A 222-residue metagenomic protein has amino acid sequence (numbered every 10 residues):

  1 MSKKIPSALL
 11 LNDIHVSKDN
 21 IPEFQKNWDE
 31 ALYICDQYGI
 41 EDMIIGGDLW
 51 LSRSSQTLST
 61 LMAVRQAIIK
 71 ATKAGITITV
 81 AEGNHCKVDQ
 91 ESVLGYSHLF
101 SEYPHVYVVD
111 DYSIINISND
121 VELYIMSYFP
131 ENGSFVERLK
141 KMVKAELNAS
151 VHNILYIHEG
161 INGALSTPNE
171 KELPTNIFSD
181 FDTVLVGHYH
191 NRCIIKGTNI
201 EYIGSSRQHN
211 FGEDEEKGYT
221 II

Functional and structural regions predicted by a protein language model:
S2-S7, I14-N116, I177, F181: Core catalytic region of metal-dependent phosphoesterases/phosphodiesterases, especially metallo-beta-lactamase-like
I5-A8, D120-L123, Y219: A residue-level signal for beta-strand positions that form part of recognition/binding surfaces within mature
A8-L10, I44, I125, I154-H158 (+1 more regions): Structural motif
N12-V16, G47-W50, N84-C86, S127-F129 (+3 more regions): Active-site metal-binding loops of divalent metal-dependent hydrolases
I34-G39, A145-V151, I221: Glycine-rich phosphate-binding loop signature in dinucleotide/nucleotide-binding domains
M43, I78-V80, L123, N153 (+2 more regions): Hydrophobic/aromatic residues located in beta-strands of well-ordered beta-sheets within soluble catalytic
V64, H85-N176, N199, S205-S206: Conserved catalytic scaffold of divalent metal-dependent phosphoesterases
N162-I222: Conserved beta-sheet core of the metallophosphoesterase superfamily
